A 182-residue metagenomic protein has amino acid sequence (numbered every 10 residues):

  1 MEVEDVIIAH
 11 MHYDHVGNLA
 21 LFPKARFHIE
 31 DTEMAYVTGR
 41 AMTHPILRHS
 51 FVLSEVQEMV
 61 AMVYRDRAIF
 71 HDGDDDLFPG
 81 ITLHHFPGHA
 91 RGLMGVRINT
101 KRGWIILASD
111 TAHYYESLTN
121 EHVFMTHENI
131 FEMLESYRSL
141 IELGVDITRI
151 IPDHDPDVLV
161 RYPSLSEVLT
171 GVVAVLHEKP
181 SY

Functional and structural regions predicted by a protein language model:
M1-I29: Active-site metal-binding motif and surrounding structural segment of the metallo-beta-lactamase
E2, T32-H85, F131-I147: Metallo-beta-lactamase
M11, T32-E33, H89-A90, S109-T111 (+1 more regions): Active-site metal-binding loops of divalent metal-dependent hydrolases
H15-G17, Y36-T38, M94, V158-R161: Short catalytic/ligand-binding loop motif for oxyanion handling, primarily in non-cytosolic enzymes, centered on
H28-M34, K179-S181: Acidic, His- and aromatic-enriched active-site or binding-groove loops in soluble protein domains that engage sugars
M62-Y114: Catalytic core of the metallo-beta-lactamase
G95, K101-Y182: Cap/insert and terminal regions of metallo-dependent hydrolase folds
